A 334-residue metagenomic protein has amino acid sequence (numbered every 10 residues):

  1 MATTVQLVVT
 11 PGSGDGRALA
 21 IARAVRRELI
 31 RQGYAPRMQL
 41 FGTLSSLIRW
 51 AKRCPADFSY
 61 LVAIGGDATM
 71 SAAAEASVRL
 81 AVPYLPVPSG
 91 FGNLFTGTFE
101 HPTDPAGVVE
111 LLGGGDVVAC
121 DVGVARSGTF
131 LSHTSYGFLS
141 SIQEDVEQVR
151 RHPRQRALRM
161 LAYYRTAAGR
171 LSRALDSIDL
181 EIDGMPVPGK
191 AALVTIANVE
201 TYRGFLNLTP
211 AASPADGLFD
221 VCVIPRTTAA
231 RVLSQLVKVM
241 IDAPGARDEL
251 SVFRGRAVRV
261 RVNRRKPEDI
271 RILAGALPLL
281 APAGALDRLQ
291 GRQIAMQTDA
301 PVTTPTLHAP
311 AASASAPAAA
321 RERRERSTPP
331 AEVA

Functional and structural regions predicted by a protein language model:
M1-L61, S71, L286, A295 (+2 more regions): ATP/NTP phosphate-donor binding region
Q6, Q32, Q39-F41, V78-L85 (+1 more regions): Catalytic core of DAGKc-family lipid kinases
P11, I64-G66, V87-S89: Glycine-rich beta-strand-to-loop/alpha-helix junction loops that act as flexible
A18, I182-D183, P188, S213 (+1 more regions): ATP/nucleoside-binding phosphotransfer catalytic cores, i.e., glycine-rich phosphate-binding loops
Y60-L80: Conserved beta-strand-loop-alpha-helix hinge of the TIR/SEFIR fold
S135, L139, T195-P210: Glycine-rich phosphate/pyrophosphate-binding beta-alpha loops
R150-L161, G204-R231: Gly/Ser/Thr-rich active-site loops/lids in small-molecule metabolic enzymes that frequently grip phosphoryl groups
